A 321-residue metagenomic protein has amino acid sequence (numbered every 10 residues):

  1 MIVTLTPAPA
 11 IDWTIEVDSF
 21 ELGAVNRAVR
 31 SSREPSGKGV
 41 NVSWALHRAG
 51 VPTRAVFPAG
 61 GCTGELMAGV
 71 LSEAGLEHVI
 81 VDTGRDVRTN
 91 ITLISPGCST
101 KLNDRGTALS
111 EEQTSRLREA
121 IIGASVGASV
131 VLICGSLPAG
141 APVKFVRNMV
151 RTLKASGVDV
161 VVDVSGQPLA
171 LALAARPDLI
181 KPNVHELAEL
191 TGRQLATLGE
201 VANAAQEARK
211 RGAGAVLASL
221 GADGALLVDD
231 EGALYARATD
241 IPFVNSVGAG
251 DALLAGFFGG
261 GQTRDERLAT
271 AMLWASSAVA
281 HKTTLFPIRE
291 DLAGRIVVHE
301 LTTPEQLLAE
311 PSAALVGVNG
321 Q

Functional and structural regions predicted by a protein language model:
M1-V3, T100, S129-V130, A215: Structural motif
M1-V56, E65-L66, R237, E305-Q321: Glycine-rich phosphate/adenosyl-contacting loop at the front of the ribokinase-like
I2, P52-R54, H78, V160 (+2 more regions): Hydrophobic anchor at the start of a short beta-strand that flanks the dinucleotide cofactor-binding loop
A24, R48-A128, I296-Q321: Conserved N-terminal subdomain of the carbohydrate kinase-like
W44, T89-L93, G224-V228: Short beta-strand scaffold segments in enzyme catalytic cores
S125-P138: Short acidic, glycine-rich surface-loop motifs adjacent to enzyme active sites
V143-E231: Conserved phosphate/ATP/ADP-binding segment of small-molecule kinases
L198-Q321: Conserved phosphate-binding/catalytic region of the ribokinase-like
